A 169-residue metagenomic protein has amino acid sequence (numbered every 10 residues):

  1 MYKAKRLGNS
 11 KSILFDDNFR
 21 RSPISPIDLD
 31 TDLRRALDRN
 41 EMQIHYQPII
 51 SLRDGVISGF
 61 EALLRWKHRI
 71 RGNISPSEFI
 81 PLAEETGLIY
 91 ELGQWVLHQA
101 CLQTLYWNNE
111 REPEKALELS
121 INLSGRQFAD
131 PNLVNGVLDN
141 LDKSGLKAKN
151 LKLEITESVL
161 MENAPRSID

Functional and structural regions predicted by a protein language model:
M1-L7, I13-D28, D32, E78 (+3 more regions): Cyclic nucleotide signaling catalytic output domains
Y2-R6, R35, L105-N109: Regular, well-ordered alpha-helical segments
S12, D16, S22, L52-E61 (+1 more regions): Catalytic core of bacterial c-di-GMP phosphodiesterases, primarily the EAL and HD-GYP domains, capturing alpha-helical
S25-Q47: Short, basic/aromatic recognition patches
R34, I80, L138-D142: Solvent-exposed, non-membrane alpha-helical residues enriched in polar/charged side chains
P48-S58, W66-R71: A structural micro-motif at secondary-structure boundaries
H68-N73, L97-C101: Short acidic-capped amphipathic helix/loop micro-motif used as an active-site/signal-coupling element
G72-P76, E85: Catalytic-site-adjacent helices and loops of nucleotide signaling machinery
